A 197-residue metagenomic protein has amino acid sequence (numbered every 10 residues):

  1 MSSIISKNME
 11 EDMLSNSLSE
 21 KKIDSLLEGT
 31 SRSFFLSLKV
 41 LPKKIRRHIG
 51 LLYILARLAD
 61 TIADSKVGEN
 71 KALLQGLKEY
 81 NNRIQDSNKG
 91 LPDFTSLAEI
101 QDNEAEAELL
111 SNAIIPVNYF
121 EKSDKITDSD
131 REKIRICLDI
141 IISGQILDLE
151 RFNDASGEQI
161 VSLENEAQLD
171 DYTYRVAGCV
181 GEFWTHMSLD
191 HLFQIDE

Functional and structural regions predicted by a protein language model:
M1-E197: Acidic catalytic motifs of isoprenoid enzymes
